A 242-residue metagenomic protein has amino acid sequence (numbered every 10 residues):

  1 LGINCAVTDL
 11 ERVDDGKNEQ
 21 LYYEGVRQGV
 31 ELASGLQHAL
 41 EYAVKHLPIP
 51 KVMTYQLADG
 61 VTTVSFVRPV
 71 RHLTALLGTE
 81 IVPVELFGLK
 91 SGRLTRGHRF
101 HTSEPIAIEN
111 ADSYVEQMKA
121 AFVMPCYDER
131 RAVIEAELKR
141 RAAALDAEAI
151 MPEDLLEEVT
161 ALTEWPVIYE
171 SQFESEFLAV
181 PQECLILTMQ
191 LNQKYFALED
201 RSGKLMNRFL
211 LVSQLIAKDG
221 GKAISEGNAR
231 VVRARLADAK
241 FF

Functional and structural regions predicted by a protein language model:
L1-Y195, E199-K204: Long, basic N-terminal domains or extensions that often function in RNA/ssDNA interaction or organelle/cellular
A197-F242: Function-dense linear segments that define catalytic or interfacial modules in macromolecule-processing proteins
